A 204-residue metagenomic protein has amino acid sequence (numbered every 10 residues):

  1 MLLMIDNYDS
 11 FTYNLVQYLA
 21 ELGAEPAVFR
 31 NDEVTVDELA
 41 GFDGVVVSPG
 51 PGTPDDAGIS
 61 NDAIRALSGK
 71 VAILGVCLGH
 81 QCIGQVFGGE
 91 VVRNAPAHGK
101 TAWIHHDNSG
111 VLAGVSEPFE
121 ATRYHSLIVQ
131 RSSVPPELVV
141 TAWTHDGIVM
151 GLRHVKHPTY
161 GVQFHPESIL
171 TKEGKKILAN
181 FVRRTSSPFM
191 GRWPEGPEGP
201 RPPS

Functional and structural regions predicted by a protein language model:
M1, E25, D43-G44, A72-L74 (+3 more regions): Structural signature of beta-strand start/N-cap positions in the alpha/beta core of ABC transporter nucleotide-binding
L2-L22: Short, charged N-terminal beta->alpha structural module
E25-N31: Short hydrophobic/Thr-rich beta-strand motif most characteristic of the beta2 strand and flanking loop of CheY-like
V34-F42: Short amphipathic alpha-helix with an adjacent loop that forms part of the alpha/beta core around
F42-G114, P118, L178-N180: Cysteine-nucleophile active-site neighborhood
N108-H157: Catalytic beta-strand/loop cores that center a nucleophilic Ser/Cys/Thr and support acyl-enzyme chemistry
W143-P188: A glycine-centered loop/beta-turn motif at secondary-structure junctions
G191-R192: Glycine-biased, low-complexity coil/linker segments
